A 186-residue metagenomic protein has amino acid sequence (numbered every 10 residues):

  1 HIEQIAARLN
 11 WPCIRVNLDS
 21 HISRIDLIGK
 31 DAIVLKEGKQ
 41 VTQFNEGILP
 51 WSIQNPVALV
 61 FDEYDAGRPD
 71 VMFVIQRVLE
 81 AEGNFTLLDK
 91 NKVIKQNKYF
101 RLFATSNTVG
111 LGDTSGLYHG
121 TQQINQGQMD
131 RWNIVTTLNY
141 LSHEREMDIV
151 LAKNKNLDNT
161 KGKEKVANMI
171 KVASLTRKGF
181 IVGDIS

Functional and structural regions predicted by a protein language model:
H1-K163: AAA+ P-loop NTPase catalytic core and its hallmark functional loops
V71, K165-N168, S186: Residue-level detector of well-ordered alpha-helical segments, enriched for hydrophobic/aromatic packing positions
E164-K178: Short conserved motifs of the RecA-like P-loop NTPase core
T176-S186: C-terminal helical "lid" subdomain and adjoining coupling/linker elements of P-loop NTPases
